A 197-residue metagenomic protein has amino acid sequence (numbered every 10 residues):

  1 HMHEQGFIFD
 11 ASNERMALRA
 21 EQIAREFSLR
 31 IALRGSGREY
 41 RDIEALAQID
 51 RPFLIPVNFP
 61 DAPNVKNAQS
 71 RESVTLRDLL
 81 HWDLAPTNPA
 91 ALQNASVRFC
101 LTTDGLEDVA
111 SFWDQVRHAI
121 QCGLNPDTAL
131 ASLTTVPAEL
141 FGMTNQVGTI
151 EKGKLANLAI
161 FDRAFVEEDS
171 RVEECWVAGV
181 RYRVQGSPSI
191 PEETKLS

Functional and structural regions predicted by a protein language model:
H1-A32, S36-F53, D83-S96, D114 (+2 more regions): Histidine/acidic residue-rich metal-binding segments in metalloenzymes
G6, P52-F161: His/Asp/Glu-enriched, well-ordered alpha-helical/loop segment that forms or immediately abuts the divalent-metal
L18, F27, D50-R51, I55 (+2 more regions): Extracytoplasmic and endomembrane cell-envelope/extracellular-matrix remodeling and assembly machinery
F27-L29, F53, C122-T128, V166-E167 (+1 more regions): Secondary-structure transition/capping motifs at alpha-helix termini and the adjoining loop/turn into the next element
S36-R38, V57-D61, V180: Short, acidic/turn-prone active-site loops that include or flank metal/cofactor- and phosphate-binding residues
D42-A45, A62-Q69, R171: Short, charged, surface-exposed secondary-structure boundary motifs
E139, K152-E192: C-terminal cap of metal-dependent C-N hydrolases
T194-S197: C-terminal recognition in membrane/secretory proteostasis and scaffolding
